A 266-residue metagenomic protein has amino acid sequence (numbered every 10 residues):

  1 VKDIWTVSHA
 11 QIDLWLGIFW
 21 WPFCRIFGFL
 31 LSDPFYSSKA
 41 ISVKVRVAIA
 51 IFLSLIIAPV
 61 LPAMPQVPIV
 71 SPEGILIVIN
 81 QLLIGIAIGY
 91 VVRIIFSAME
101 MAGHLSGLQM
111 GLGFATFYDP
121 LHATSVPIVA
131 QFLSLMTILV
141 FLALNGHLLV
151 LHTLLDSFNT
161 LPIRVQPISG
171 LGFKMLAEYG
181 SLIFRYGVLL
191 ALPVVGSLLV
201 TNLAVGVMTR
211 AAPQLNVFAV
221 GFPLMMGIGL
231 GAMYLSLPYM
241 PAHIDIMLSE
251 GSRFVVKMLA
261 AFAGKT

Functional and structural regions predicted by a protein language model:
V1-T266: Hydrophobic alpha-helical segments and their helix-loop boundaries in membrane and membrane-proximal proteins
